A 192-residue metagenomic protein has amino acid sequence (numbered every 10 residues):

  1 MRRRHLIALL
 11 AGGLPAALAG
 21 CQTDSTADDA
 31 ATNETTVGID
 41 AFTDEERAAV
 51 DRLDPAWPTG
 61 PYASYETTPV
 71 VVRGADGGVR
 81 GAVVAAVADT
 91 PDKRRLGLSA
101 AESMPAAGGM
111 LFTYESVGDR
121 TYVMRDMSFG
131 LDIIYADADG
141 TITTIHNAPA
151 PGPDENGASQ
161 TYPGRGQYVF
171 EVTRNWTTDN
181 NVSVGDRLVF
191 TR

Functional and structural regions predicted by a protein language model:
M1-R192: Hydrophobic alpha-helical segments
